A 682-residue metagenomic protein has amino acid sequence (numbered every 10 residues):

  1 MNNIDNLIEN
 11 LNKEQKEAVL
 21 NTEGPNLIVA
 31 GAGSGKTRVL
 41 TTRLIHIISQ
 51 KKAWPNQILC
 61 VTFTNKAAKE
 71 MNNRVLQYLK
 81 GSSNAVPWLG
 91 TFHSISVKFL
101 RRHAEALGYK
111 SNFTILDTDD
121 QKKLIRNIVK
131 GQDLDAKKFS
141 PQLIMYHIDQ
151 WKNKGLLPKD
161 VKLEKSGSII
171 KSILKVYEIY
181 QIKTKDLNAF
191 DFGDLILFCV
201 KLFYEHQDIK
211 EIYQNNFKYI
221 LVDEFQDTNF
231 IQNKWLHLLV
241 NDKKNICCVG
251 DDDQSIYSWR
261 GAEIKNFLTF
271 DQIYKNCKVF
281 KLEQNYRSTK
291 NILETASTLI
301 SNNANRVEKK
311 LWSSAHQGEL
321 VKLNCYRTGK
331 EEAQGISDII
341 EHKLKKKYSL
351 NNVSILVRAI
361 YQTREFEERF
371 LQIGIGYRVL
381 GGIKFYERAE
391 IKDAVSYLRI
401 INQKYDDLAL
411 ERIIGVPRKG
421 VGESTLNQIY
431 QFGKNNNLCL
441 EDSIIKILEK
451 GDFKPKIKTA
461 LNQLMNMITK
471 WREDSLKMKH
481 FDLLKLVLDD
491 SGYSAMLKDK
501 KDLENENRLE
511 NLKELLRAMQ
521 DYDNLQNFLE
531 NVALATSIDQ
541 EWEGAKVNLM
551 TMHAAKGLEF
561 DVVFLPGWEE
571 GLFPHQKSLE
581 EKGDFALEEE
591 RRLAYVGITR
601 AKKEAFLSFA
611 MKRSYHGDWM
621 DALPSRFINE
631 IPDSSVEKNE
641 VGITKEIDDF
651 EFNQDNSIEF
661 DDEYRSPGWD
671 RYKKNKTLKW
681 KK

Functional and structural regions predicted by a protein language model:
M1-I4, S635-K682: Acidic, low-complexity intrinsically disordered tails
M1-S111, I115, E211, E294-S297: P-loop NTPase Walker
E9-L20, G24-I28, V39, L59-C60 (+5 more regions): Conserved helicase NTPase motor core
T22, N84-V86, E105-D194, F217 (+3 more regions): ATP-hydrolysis module of ASCE/P-loop NTPase motor domains, specifically the Walker B Asp-Glu catalytic pair
G24, A53-Q57, N84-A85, D242-N245 (+9 more regions): Short glycine-/polar-rich loops that comprise or flank the Walker A/P-loop and associated switch/sensor motifs
I28, A32-L40, K275-K278, E283-G376 (+4 more regions): Helicase P-loop NTPase motor core
L89-T91, D194, F198-C199, A545-M552: Conserved two-lobed SF2 helicase motor
S166, S349, T363-I375, R388 (+1 more regions): Conserved helicase C-terminal RecA-like lobe
